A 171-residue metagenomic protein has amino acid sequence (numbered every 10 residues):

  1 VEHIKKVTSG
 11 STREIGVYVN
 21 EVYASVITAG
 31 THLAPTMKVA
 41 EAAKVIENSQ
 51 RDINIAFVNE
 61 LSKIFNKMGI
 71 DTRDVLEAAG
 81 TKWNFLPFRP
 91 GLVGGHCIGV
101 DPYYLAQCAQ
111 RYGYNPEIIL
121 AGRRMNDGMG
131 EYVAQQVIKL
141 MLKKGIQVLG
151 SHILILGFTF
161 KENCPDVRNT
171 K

Functional and structural regions predicted by a protein language model:
V1-K171: Structural/interface elements that position substrates and couple domains in central-metabolism enzymes
